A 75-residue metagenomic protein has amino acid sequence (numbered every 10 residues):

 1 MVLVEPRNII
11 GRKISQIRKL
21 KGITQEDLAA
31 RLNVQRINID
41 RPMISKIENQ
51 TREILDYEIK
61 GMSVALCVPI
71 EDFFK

Functional and structural regions predicted by a protein language model:
M1-I9, F74: A detector for short, charged/polar N-terminal pre-domain segments
R12-N33: Short basic helix-loop element that most often maps to the first helix and adjoining turn of HTH DNA-binding modules
I14, L28-A29, I44-I47, F73: Conserved hydrophobic/aromatic packing and binding residues within compact polymer-binding modules
I14, Q25, R41, D56-I59: Helix-turn-helix DNA-binding elements, focusing on the entry/boundary residues of the two helices that contact DNA
N33-E53: Recognition helix of helix-turn-helix/homeodomain-like DNA-binding domains that insert into the DNA major groove
T51, L55-D72: DNA major-groove recognition helix of helix-turn-helix/homeodomain DNA-binding modules
